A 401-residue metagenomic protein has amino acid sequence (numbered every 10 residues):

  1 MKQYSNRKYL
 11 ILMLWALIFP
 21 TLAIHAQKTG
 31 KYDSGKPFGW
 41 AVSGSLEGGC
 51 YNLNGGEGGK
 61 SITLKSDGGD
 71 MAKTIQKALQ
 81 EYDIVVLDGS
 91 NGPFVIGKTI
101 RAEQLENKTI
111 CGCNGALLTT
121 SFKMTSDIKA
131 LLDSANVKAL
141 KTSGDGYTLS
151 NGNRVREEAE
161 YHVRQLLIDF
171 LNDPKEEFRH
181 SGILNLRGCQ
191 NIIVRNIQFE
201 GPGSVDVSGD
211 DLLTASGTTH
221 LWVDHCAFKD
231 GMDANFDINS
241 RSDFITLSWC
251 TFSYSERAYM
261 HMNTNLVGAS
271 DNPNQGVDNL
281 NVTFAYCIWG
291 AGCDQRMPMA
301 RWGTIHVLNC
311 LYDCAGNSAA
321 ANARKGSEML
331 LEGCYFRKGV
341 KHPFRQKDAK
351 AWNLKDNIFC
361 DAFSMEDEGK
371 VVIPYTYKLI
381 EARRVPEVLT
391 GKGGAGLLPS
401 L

Functional and structural regions predicted by a protein language model:
K2, R7, I24-V86, P93-F94 (+2 more regions): Extracellular "leader-to-stem" segments immediately downstream of a signal peptide or signal-anchor in secreted/lumenal
I11-T21: Bacterial N-terminal signal peptides
L64, A285, G290-C293, M297-M299 (+1 more regions): Secreted/periplasmic proteins that engage bacterial cell-wall peptidoglycan
E81-V86, N107, I192, D243-F244 (+1 more regions): Loop/turn elements at helix/coil->beta-strand transitions in domains of secreted/extracellular proteins
P93-D278, T283: Right-handed parallel beta-helix
G201, D230, Y254, Y259 (+4 more regions): Residues in short coils/turns that link rungs of repeat/solenoid architectures in beta-rich domains
M299-L401: Extracellular beta-rich repeat passengers
